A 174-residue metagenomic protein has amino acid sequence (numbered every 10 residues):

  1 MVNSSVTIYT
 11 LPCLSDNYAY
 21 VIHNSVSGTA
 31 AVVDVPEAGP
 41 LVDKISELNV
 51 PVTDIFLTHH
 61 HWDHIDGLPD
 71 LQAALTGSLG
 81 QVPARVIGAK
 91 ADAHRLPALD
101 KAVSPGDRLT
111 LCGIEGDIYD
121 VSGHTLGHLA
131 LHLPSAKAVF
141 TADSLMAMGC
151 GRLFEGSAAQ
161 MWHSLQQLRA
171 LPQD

Functional and structural regions predicted by a protein language model:
M1, L11, I22, G106-L111: Short acidic-hydrophobic surface loop/beta-edge motif
S4-I8: Extreme N-terminal starter segment of soluble prokaryotic enzymes
L14-S15, S27-A30, E37-D120, K137: Active-site HxH/HxHxD metal-binding segment of metal-dependent hydrolases
N17, D63-D66, M148, G156: Residues that form or flank phosphate/diphosphate-binding pockets in enzymes that use nucleotide phosphates
I22, D34, H59, L71 (+5 more regions): Divalent metal-coordination and catalytic microenvironments
E115, T125-D174: Metallo-beta-lactamase
